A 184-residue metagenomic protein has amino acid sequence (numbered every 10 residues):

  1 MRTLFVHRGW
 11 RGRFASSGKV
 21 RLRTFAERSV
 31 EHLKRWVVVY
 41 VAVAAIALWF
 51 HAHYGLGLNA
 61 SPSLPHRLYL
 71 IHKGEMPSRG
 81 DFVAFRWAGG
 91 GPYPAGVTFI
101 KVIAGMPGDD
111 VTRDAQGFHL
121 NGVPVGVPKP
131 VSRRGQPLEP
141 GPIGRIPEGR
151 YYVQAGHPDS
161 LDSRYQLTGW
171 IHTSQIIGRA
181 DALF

Functional and structural regions predicted by a protein language model:
M1-T98, Q166-F184: Protein maturation boundaries and topogenic segments
S78-V83, D109, R150, G156: Structural motif
P94-V125: Mid-length scaffold segments of soluble, non-membrane domains
N121, R134-F184: Beta-strand-rich cores of mature extracytoplasmic or soluble domains
P128-V131: His/Asp/Glu-enriched short active-site or ligand-binding loop at hydrolase and phosphoryl-transfer sites
